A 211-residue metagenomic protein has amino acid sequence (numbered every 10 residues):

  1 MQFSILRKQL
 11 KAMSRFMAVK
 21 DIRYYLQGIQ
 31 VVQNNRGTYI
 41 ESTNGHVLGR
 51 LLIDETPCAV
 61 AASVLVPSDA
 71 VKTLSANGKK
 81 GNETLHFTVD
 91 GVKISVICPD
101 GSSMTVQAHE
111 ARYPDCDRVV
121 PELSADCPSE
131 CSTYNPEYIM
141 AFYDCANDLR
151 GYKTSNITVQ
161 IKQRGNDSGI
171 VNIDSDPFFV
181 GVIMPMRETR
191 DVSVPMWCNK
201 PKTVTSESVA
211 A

Functional and structural regions predicted by a protein language model:
M1-A211: DNA polymerase processivity clamps
